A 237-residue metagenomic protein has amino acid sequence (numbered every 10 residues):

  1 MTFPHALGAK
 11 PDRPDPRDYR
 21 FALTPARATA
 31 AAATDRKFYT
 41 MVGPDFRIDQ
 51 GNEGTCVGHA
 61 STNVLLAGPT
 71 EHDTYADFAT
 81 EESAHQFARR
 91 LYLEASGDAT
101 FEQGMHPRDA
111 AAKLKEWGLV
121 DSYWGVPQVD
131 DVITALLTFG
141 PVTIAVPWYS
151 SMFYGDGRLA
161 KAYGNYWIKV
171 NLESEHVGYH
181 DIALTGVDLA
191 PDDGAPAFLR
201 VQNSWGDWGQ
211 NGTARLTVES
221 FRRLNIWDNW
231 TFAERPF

Functional and structural regions predicted by a protein language model:
M1-F237: Catalytic-core signature of thiol
